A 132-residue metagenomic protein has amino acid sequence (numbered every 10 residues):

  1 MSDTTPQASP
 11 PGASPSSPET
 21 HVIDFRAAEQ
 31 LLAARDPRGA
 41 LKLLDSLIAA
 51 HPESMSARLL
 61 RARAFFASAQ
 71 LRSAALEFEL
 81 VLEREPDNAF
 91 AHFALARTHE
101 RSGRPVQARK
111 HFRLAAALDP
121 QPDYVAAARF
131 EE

Functional and structural regions predicted by a protein language model:
M1-I23: Long, contiguous interaction/recruitment modules in multidomain scaffold/adaptor proteins
A34-K42, S68-L80, S102-L114: Structural signature of tandem alpha-helical TPR/SEL1-like repeats, specifically the intra-repeat loop/turn
A50, R84, R101, A117-L118: Structural marker of alpha-solenoid helical repeat scaffolds
L60, A94, A128-R129: Canonical tetratricopeptide repeat
